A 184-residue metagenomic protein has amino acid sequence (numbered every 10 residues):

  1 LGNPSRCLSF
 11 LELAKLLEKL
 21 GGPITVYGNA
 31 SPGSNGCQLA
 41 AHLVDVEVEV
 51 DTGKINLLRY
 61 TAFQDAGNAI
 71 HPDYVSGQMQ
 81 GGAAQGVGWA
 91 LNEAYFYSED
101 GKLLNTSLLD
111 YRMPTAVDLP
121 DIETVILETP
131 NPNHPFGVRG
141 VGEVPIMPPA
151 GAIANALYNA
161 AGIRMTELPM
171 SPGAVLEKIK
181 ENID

Functional and structural regions predicted by a protein language model:
L1-D184: Cofactor-binding beta-sheet edge motifs in enzyme active sites
